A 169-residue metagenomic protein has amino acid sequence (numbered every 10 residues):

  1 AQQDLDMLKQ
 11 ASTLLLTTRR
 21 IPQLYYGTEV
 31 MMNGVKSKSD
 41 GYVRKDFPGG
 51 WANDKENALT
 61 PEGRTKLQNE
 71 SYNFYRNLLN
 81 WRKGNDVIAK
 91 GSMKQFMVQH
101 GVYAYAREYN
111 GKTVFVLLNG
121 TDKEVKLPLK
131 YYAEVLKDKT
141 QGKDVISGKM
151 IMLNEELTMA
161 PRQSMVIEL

Functional and structural regions predicted by a protein language model:
A1-L136, M159: Loop/helix patches that line or flank the sugar-binding groove of alpha-linked glycan CAZymes
G27, A58, K143-K149: General secondary-structure edge motif
W51-K55, G142-V145, L169: Short, surface-exposed, polar/charged, turn-prone segments marking secondary-structure boundaries
K112-T113, K149-M152: Short, surface-exposed beta-strand/loop "edge" segments at domain boundaries and coil↔beta transitions
Y131-G148: Solvent-exposed beta-hairpin/edge-strand motifs
M152-L169: C-terminal beta-strand-rich structural cap/linker in extracellular carbohydrate-active enzymes
